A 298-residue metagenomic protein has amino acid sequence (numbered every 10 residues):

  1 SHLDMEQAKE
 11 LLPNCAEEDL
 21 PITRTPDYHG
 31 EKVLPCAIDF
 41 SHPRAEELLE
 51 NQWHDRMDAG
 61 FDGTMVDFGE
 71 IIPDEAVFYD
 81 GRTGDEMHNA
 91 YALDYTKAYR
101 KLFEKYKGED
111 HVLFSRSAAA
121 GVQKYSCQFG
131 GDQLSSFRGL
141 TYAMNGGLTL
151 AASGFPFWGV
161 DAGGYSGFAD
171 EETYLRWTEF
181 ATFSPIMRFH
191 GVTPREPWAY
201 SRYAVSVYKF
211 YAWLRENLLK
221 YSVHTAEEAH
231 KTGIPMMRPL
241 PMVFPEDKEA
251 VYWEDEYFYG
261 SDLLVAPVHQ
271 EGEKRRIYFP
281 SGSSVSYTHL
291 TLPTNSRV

Functional and structural regions predicted by a protein language model:
S1-Y287: Catalytic-domain carbohydrate-binding cleft regions of carbohydrate-active enzymes
Y287-T294: Conserved small/polar residues in nucleotide/adenosyl-binding loops
